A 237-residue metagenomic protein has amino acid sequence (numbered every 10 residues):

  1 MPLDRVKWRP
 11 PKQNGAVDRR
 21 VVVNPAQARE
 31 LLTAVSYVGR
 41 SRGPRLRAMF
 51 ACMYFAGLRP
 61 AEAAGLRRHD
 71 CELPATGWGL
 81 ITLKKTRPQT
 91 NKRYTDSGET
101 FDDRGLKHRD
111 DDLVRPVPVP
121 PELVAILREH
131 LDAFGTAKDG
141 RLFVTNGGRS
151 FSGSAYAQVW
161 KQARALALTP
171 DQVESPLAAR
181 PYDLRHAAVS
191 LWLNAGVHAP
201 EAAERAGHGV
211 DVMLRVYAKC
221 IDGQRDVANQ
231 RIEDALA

Functional and structural regions predicted by a protein language model:
M1-L66, T76-W78, D102, D110-V114 (+2 more regions): Basic, Lys/Arg- and aromatic-enriched nucleic-acid-binding interface segment
D4-P11, P25, S36, G65-D132 (+1 more regions): Conserved tyrosine-mediated DNA breakage-rejoining catalytic core shared by Y-recombinases
N14, H108, A179, D222-R225: Short linear motifs centered on Gly/Pro in flexible linkers and helix caps
V17, N24, L32, K84 (+3 more regions): Residue-level detector of conserved, well-ordered beta-strand and adjacent loop positions that form binding/recognition
T33-L46, A56, V117, A125 (+2 more regions): Short, basic (Lys/Arg/His-rich) helix/loop patches that form interaction surfaces in the mid-to-C-terminal regions
C71, R87-Q89, A199, A206-R231: Catalytic-site neighborhood detector that most strongly recognizes the C-terminal catalytic loop/helix of tyrosine
I232-A237: Intrinsically disordered, low-complexity basic tails/linkers immediately adjacent to helix-turn-helix/homeobox/MYB/SANT
